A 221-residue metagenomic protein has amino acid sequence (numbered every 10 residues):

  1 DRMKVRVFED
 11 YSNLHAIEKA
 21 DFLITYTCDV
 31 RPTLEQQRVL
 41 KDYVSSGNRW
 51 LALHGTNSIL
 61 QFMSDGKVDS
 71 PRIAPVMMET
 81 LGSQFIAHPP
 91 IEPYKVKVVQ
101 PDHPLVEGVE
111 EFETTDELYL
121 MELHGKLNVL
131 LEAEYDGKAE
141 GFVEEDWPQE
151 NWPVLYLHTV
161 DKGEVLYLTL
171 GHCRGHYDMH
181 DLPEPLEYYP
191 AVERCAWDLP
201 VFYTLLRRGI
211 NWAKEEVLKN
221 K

Functional and structural regions predicted by a protein language model:
D1-D21, E193, I210, K214-L218: Aromatic-Pro/Gly-enriched surface loop or interdomain linker that acts as a lid/target-recognition segment
V5-V7, F22-Y26, R49-L53, V129-L131 (+1 more regions): Structural recognition of the beta-strand scaffold that forms the well-ordered cores of secreted hydrolase catalytic
F8-S12, R38, E150-L155: Alpha-helical scaffolding within the catalytic cores of extracellular/periplasmic polymer-degrading hydrolases
S12-L14, C28-P32, W50, T56-L60 (+3 more regions): Solvent-exposed loop/turn segments at secondary-structure junctions within structured extracellular/periplasmic domains
K19, S83-C173: Catalytic beta-strand/loop cores that center a nucleophilic Ser/Cys/Thr and support acyl-enzyme chemistry
F22-R31, R194-D198: The substrate-binding groove and active-site-proximal loops of carbohydrate-active enzymes, especially glycoside
V30-G108: A glycine-rich, often tryptophan-bearing local segment used as a flexible ligand/cofactor-contacting loop or short
V143-W152, T159-K221: Extracellular ligand-binding/catalytic regions of CAZymes and related secreted enzymes and adhesion modules
